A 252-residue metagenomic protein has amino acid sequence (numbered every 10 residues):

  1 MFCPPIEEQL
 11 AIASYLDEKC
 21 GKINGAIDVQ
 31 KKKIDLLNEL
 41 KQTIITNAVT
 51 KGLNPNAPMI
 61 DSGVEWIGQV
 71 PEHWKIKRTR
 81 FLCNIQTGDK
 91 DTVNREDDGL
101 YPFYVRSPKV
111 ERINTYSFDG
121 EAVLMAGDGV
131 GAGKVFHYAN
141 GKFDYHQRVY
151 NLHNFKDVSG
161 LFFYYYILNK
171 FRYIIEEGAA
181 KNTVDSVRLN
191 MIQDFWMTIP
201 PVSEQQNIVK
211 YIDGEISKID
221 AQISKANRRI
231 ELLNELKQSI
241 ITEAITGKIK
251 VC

Functional and structural regions predicted by a protein language model:
M1-L10, F143-Y150, A180-Q206: A short glycine-rich beta-alpha junction/loop motif
P4-A57, T198-C252: Amphipathic alpha-helical coiled-coil/heptad-repeat segments
I6, L10, S62-K90, N94-V105 (+4 more regions): Non-catalytic DNA-recognition/assembly elements of restriction-modification systems
G21, S62-E65, Q147-Y150, N190-D194 (+1 more regions): Positions in alpha-helical segments
L36, W66, T183-S186, M191 (+1 more regions): Residue-level recognition of specific faces of alpha-helices
Q42, D98, G160-Y164: Non-catalytic, well-ordered alpha-helical scaffold segments
T79-D91, Y101-R112, Y116-K134, N140-V149 (+2 more regions): Short Ser/Thr-interspersed hydrophobic loop/turn segments at strand-loop and sheet-helix junctions that line or gate
